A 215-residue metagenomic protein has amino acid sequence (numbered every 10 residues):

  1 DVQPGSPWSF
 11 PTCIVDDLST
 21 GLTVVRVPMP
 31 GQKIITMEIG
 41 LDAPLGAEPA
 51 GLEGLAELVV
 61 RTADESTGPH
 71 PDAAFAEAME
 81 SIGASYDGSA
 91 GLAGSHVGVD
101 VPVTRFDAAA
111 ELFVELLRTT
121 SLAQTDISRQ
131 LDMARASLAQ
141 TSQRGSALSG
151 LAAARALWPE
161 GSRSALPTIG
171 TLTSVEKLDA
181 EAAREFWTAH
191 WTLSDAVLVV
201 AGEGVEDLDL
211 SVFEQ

Functional and structural regions predicted by a protein language model:
D1, D17, A74-Q215: Charge-rich, well-structured scaffold segments of protease-associated domains
D1-I34: N- or domain-start disorder-to-order transition segments that initiate the globular core
D1-Q3, L22, A47, A56-A63 (+1 more regions): A broad, low-specificity signal for short, low-complexity segments enriched in glycine/proline and polar/charged
P4-G5, D42, A56, R144 (+1 more regions): Hydrophobic alpha-helical segments, principally membrane-spanning helices and signal/leader peptides
T12, T20-L22, K33-I39, G54-A56 (+2 more regions): Envelope-exposed proteins and targeting segments
L22, P28, L41-L45, G83 (+1 more regions): Short, well-ordered turn and helix-capping elements at secondary-structure junctions
L22, P30-Q32, A43-A47, V103-R105 (+1 more regions): Residues that cap or initiate secondary-structure elements
M29-M79: Active/ligand-binding-proximal structured segments within catalytic/core domains that scaffold catalytic residues
